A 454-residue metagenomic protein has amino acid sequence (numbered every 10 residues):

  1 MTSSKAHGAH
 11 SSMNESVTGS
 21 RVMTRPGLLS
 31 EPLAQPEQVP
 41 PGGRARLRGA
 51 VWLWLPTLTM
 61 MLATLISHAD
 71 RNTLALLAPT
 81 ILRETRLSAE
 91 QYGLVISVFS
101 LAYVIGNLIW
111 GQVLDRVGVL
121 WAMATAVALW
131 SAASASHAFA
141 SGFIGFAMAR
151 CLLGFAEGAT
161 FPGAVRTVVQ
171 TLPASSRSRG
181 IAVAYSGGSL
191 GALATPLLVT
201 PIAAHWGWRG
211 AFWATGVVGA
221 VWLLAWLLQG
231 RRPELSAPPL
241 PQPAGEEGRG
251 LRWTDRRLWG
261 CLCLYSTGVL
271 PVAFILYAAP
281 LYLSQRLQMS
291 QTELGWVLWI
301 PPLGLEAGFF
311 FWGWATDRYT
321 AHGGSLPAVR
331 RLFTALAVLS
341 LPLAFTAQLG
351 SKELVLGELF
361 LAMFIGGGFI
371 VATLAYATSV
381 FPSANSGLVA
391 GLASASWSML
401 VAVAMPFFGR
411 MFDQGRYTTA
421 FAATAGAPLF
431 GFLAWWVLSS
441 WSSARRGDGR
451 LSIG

Functional and structural regions predicted by a protein language model:
G42-G49, P233-L262: Juxtamembrane intracellular "pre-TM" segments in multi-pass secondary transporters
N72, S100-L108, A192-L193, P302-E306 (+2 more regions): Residue-level signature of mid-helix packing/kink "hotspots" within the transmembrane helices of 12-pass Major
L74-A75, R256-F310, I370, L374: Extracytoplasmic gate region of multi-pass secondary transporters
R86, G118, F139-G145, P173 (+1 more regions): Helix-breaking motifs and short loop linkers at transmembrane-helix boundaries and internal kinks in secondary membrane
I105-S141: Conserved MFS/SLC helix-loop-helix module at the cytosolic interface between two early adjacent transmembrane helices
A149-G188: Cytoplasmic helix-loop-helix junction between adjacent transmembrane helices in 12-TM secondary transporters
A184-G230: Helix-loop-helix hairpin linking two adjacent transmembrane segments in secondary transporters
T378-D413: A late C-terminal transmembrane helix in Major Facilitator Superfamily
